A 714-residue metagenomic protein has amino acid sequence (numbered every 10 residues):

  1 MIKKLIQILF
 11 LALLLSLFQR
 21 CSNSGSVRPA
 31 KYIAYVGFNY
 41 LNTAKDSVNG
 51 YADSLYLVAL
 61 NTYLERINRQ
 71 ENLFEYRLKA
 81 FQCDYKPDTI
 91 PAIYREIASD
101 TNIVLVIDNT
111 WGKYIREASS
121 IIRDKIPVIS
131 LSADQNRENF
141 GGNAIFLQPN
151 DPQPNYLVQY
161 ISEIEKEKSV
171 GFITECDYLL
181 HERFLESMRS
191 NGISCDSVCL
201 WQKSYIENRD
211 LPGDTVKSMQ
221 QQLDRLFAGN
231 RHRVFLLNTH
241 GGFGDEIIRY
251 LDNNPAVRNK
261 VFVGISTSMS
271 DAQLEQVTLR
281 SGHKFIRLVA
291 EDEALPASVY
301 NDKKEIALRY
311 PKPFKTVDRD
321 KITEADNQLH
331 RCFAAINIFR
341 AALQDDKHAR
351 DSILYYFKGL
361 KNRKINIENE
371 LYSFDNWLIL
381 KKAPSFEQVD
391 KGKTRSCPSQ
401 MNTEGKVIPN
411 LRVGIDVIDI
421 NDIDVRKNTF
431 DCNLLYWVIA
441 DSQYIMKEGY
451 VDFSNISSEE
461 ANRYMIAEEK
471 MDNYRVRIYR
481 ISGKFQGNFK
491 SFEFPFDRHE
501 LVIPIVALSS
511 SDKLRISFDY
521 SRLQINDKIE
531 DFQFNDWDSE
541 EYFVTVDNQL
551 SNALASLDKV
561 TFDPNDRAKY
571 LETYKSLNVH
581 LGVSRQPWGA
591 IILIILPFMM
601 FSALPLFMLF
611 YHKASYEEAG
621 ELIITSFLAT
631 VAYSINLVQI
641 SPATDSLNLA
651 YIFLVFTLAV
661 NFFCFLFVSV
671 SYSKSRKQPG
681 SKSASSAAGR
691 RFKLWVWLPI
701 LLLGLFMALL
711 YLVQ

Functional and structural regions predicted by a protein language model:
G25-E96, Q328: N-terminal extracellular/periplasmic Venus flytrap/periplasmic-binding protein-like
L55, Q70-E138: Beta-alpha junction/loop-to-helix N-cap segments that form part of ligand/metal-binding clefts
A98-W111, P127-L131, S169-T174, K203 (+3 more regions): Periplasmic-binding protein-like
G142-D151, I193, L251-F333: Extracellular/periplasmic periplasmic-binding protein-like sensory domains
N143-S204: An alpha-beta-alpha
F314-L329, R340-V389: Segments of small-molecule ligand-sensing domains
P398-R426, D431-Y616, V638-D645: Non-transmembrane, solvent-exposed beta-strand/loop segments in proteins with extracellular/lumenal exposure or large
L577-I700: Channel- or pocket-lining gating/hinge segments that regulate access to a cavity or pore
